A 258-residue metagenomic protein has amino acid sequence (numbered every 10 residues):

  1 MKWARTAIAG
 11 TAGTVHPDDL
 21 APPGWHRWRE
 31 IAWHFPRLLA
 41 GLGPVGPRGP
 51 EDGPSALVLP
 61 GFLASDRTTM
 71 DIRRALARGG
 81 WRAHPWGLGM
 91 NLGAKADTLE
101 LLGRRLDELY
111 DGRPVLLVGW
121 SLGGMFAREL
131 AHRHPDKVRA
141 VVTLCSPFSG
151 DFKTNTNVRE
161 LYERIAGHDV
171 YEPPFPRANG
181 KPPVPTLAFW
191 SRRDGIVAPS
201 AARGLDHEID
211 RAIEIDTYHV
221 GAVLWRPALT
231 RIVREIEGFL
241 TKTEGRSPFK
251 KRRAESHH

Functional and structural regions predicted by a protein language model:
M1-A56, R74, G79, R252-H258: Flexible, membrane-associating and regulatory peripheral segments of lipid-active enzymes
P54-P60, S65-R67, D71, A77-L88 (+2 more regions): Serine-dependent carboxylesterase/thioesterase catalytic core of lipase-like alpha/beta-hydrolase/SGNH enzymes
I72, A198-L205: Short alpha-helix in the alpha/beta-hydrolase fold that links the catalytic acid
H84, H207-A222: Catalytic histidine neighborhood in serine/cysteine hydrolases with alpha/beta-hydrolase-type architecture
K95, Y218-P227: Catalytic histidine-centered segment of alpha/beta-hydrolase-like enzymes
F152-N157, S200-A202, W225-P227: Short aromatic-enriched loop/helix-cap "lid" or pocket-rim segments at secondary-structure transitions that line
R192-V197, V220: Acidic catalytic loop of the alpha/beta-hydrolase fold
L224-E237: Post-His helix in hydrolase/transferase enzymes
